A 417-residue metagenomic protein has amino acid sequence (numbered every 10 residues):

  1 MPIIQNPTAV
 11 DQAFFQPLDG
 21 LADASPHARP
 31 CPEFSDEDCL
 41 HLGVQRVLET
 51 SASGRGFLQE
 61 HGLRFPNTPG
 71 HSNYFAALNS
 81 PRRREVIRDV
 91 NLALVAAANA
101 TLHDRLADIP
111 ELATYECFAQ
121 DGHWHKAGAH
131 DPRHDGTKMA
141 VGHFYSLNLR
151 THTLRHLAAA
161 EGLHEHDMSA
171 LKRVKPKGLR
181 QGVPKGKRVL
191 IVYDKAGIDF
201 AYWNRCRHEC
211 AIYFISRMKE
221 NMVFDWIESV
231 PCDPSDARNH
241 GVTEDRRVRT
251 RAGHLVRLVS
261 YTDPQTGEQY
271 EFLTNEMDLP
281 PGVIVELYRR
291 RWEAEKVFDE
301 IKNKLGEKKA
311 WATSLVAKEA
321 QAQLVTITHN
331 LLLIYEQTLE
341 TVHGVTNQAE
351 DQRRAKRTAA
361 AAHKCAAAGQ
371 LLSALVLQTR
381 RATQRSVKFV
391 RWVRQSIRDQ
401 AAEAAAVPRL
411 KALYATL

Functional and structural regions predicted by a protein language model:
M1-E33, I109, P231-Y261, N303 (+1 more regions): A short, flexible helix-boundary coil/loop motif
P32, H61-A76: Short, basic interhelical loop/turn and adjoining N-cap of the next helix at nucleic-acid- or acidic-partner-contacting
C39-S51: Short, amphipathic alpha-helical "recognition" segments used to contact nucleic acids or chromatin
L42, F57-L58, G70-F75, Y115-H125 (+7 more regions): Short, conserved catalytic/metal-binding motifs centered on acidic residues
L48-L63: Short, charged amphipathic recognition helices of the HTH superfamily and cognate SANT/SANTA-like modules
F75-L149: Active-site-proximal, Lys/Arg-enriched surface segment that forms a nucleic-acid-binding/basic interface patch
L92, L154-E268: An internal, acidic/charged active-site-proximal segment that coordinates divalent cations and/or engages
I284-A312: Short amphipathic alpha-helical "interface-anchor" segments enriched in bulky aromatics
